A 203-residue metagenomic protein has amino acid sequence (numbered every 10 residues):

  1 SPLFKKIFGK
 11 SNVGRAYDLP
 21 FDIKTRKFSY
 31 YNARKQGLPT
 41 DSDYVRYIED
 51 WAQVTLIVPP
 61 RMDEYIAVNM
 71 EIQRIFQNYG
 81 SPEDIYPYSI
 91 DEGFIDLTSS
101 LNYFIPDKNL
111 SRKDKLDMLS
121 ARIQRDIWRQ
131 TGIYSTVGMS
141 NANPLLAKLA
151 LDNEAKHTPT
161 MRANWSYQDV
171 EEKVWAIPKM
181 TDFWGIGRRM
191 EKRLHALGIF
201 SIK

Functional and structural regions predicted by a protein language model:
S1-K203: Gly/Gly-Pro- and Ser/Thr-rich, intrinsically disordered tail segments characteristic of DNA damage-repair and tolerance
